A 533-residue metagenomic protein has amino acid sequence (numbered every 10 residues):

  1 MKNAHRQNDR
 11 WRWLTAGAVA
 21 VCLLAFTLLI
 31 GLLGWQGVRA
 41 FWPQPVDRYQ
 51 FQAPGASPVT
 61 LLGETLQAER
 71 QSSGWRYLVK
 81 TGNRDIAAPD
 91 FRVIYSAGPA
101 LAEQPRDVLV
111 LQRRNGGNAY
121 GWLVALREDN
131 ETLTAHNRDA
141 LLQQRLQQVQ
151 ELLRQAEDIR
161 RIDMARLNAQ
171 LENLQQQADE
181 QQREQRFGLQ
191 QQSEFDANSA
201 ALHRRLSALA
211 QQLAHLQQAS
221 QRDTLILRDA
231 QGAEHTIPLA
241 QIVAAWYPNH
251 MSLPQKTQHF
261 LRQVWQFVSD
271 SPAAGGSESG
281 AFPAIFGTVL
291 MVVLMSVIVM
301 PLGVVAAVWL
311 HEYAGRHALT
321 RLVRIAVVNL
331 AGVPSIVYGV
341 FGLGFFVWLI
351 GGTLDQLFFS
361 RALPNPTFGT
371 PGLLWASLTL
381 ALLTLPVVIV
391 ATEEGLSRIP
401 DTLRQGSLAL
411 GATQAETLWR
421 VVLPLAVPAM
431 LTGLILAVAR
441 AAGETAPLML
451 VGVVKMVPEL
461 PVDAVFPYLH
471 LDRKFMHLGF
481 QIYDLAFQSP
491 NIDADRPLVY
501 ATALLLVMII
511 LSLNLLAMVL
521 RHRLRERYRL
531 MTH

Functional and structural regions predicted by a protein language model:
M1-A16, L23-F26, G31-G276, T532-H533: Membrane-topology segments of multi-pass transport proteins
F260-S279, Y338-L382, G452-V453, V462-Y468: Membrane-interfacial helix termini and adjacent extracytoplasmic/periplasmic loops of multi-pass transporters
G275, G452-L504: Interhelical loop and adjacent transmembrane-helix boundary motif in polytopic membrane transport permeases
M295-V327, V340, W348, A517-E526: Transmembrane-helix boundary motif in ABC transporter permease subunits
P301-A306, V337-V340, W375, L382-L403 (+3 more regions): Membrane-embedded alpha-helices of multi-pass transport/permease systems
V340, G344-I350, M430-H470, Y483: Non-cytoplasmic
I389-E393, I399-P400, Q414-G452: Transmembrane alpha-helices
